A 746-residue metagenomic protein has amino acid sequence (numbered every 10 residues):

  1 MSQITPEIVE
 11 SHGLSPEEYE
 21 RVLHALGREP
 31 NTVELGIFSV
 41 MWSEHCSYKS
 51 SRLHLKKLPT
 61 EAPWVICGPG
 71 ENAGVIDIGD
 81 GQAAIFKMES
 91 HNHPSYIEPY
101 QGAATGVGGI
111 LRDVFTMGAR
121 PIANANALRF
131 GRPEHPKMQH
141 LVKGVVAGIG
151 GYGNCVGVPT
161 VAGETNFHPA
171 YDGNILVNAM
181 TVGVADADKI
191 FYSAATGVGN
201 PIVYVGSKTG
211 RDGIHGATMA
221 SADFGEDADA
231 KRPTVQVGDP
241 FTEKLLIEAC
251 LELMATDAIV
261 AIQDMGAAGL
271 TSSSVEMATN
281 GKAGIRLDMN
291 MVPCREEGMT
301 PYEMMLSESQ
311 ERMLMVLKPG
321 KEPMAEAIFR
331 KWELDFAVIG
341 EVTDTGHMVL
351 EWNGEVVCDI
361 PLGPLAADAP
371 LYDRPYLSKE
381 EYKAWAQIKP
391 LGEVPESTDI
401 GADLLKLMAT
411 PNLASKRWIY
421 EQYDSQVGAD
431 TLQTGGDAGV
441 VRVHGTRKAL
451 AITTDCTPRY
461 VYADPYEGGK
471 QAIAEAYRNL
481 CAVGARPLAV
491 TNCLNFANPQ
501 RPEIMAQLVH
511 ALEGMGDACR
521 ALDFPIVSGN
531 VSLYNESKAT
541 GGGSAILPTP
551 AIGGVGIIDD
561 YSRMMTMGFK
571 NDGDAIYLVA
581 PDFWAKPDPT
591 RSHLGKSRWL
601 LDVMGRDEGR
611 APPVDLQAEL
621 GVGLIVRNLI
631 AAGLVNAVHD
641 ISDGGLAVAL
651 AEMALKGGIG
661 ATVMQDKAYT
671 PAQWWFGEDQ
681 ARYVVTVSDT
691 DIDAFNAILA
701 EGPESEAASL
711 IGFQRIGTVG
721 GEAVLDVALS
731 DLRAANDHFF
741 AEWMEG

Functional and structural regions predicted by a protein language model:
M1-H12, E18, L26-L35, N174-I175 (+9 more regions): Glycine-/charge-enriched secondary-structure boundary and capping motifs
M1-P69, I78-G79: Alpha-helical propensity feature that highlights long, continuous alpha-helices across diverse contexts
P16, R21, E29-T32, E61 (+8 more regions): Structural and coupling elements of P-loop NTPases
W42, C46, R52-T105, G109-F115 (+6 more regions): Non-catalytic terminal/interface segments that mediate subunit docking, oligomerization, and allosteric communication
L53, P59-P63, N72, A147 (+6 more regions): Intrinsically disordered, low-complexity boundary segments flanking structured domains
E71-L334, V338, V342-E351, A366-R374 (+11 more regions): Mobile "lid/hinge" segments at catalytic clefts and subdomain interfaces of large enzymes
V203, I452, Y577, Q714-G717: Hydrophobic/aromatic beta-strand patches that form the interior of the parallel beta-sheet core in alpha/beta enzyme
